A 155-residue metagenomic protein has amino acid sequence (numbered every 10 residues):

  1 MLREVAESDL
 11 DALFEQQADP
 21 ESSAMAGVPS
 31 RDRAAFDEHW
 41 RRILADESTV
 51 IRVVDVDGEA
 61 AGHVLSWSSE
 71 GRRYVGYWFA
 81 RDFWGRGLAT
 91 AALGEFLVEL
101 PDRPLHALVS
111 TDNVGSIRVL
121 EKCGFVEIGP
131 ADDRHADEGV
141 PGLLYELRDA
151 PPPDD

Functional and structural regions predicted by a protein language model:
M1-E21, M25, I51-D155: Acyl-donor (CoA/ACP) binding surface of acyl/acetyltransferases
E21-R41: Conserved GNAT-fold acetyl-CoA-binding loop/helix
R42-E47: Short loop/turn motifs at secondary-structure junctions and domain boundaries
